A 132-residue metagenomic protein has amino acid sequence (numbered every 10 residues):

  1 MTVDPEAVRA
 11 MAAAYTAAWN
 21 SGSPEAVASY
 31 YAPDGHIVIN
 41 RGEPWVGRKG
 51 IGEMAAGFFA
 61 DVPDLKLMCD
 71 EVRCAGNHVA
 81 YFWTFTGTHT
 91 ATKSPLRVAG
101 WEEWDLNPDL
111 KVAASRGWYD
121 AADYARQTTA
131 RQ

Functional and structural regions predicted by a protein language model:
M1-P33, R131-Q132: Short, low-complexity N-terminal intrinsically disordered segments enriched in polar/charged residues
T2-A7, N20, V38, G52-Q132: A beta-strand edge to alpha-helix "cap/lid" segment located at domain peripheries
T16, E43, E71-R73: Structured beta->alpha junctions
Y30, H36-V46, G57-D61: A short gly/proline-enriched turn/hairpin at secondary-structure junctions
